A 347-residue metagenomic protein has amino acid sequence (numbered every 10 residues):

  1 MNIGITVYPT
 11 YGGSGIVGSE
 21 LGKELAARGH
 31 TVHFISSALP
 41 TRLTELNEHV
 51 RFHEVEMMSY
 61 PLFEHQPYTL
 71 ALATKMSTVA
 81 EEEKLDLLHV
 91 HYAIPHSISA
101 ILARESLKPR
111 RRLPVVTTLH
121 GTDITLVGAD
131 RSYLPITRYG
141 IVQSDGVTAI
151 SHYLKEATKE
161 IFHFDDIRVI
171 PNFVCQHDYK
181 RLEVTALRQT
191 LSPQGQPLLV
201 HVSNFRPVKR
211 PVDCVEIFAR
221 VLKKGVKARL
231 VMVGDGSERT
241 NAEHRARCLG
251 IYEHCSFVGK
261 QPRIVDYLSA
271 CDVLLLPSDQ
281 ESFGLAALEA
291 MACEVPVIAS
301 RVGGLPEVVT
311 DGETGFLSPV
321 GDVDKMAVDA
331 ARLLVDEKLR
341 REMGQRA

Functional and structural regions predicted by a protein language model:
V7-Y11, K23-L70: N-terminal strand-loop element at the rim of the active site of nucleotide-sugar-dependent glycosyltransferases
Y153, F173: Carbohydrate-associated surface elements
Y179-P193: A short helix/loop element that forms part of the nucleotide-sugar donor recognition site in Leloir-type
P193-F218: Conserved donor-binding/catalytic core segment of Leloir-type glycosyltransferases
E243-G259: Nucleotide-activated donor-binding/catalytic signature segment of Leloir-type glycosyltransferases, i.e., the conserved
K260, D279: Aromatic "clamp/platform" in nucleotide-sugar-dependent glycosyltransferases that forms part of the donor/acceptor
P296-A299, V309: Short hydrophobic beta-strand element within catalytic cores of glycosyltransferases and related nucleotide-activated
K325, R332, L339-A347: A short, well-ordered alpha-helix in the C-terminal region of glycosyltransferases
